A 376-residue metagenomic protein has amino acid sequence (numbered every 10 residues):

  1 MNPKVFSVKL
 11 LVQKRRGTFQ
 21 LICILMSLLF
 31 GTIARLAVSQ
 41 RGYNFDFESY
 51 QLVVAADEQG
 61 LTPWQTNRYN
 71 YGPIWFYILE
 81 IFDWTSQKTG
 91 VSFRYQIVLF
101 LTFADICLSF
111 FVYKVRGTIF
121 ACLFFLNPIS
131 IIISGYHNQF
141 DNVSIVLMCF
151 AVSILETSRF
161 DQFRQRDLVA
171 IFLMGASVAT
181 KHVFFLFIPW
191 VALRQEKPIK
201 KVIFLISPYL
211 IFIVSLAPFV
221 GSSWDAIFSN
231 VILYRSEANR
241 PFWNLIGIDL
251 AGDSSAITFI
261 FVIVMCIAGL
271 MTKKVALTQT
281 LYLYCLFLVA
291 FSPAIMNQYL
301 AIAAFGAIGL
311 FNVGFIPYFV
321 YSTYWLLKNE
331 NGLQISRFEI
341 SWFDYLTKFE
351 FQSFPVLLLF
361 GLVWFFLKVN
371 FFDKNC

Functional and structural regions predicted by a protein language model:
N2-N230, Y234, G252-C376: Multi-pass membrane glycosyltransferase architecture that uses lipid-linked
E80, F242-L250: A cyclin-like helical interaction fold
E237-R240: Hydrolase active-site cap/lid region
